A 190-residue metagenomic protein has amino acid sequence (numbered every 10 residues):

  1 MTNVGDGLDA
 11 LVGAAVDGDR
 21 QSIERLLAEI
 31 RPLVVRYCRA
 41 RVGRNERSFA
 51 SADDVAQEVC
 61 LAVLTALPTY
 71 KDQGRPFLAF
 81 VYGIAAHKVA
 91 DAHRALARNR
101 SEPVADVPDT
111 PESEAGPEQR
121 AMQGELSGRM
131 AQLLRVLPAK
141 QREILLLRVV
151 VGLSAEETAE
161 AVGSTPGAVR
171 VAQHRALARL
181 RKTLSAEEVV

Functional and structural regions predicted by a protein language model:
T2, D17-R25, R36-E58, V189-V190: Short, charged helix-capping/linker segments at alpha-helix termini
G7-D9, A28-R31, R47-P68: Conserved RNAP core-binding helix
V35, V42, R94, R142 (+1 more regions): Short, Lys/Arg-enriched C-terminal cap helix and immediately downstream tail that follows
A40, T65-D72, G83-V104, Q123: Arg/Lys-rich amphipathic alpha helix in sigma70-family domain 2
F49, D53, A92-E114: Short, basic/polar amphipathic helix motif occurring as a linker/hinge flanking DNA-binding modules in transcription
D54-L61, R75-H87: Structural recognition of an alpha-helix C-terminal capping motif at a helix-to-coil junction
S113-L146, V151-E156, A161: Amphipathic alpha-helical segment used for protein-protein interaction
Q141, V150, E156-A186: DNA-recognition helix of helix-turn-helix
